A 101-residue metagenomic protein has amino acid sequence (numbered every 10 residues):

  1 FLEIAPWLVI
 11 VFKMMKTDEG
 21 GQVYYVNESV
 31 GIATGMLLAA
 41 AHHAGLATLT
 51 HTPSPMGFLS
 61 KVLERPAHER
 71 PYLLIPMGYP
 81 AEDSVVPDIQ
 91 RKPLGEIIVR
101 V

Functional and structural regions predicted by a protein language model:
F1-E3, R65-A67, I89-R91: Solvent-exposed alpha-helices and their adjacent loops that cap or buttress functional pockets in soluble metabolic
F1-V30: Glycine/small-residue-rich phosphate/adenosyl-binding loop
P6-V9, A47-T48, L73: Structural motif
K13, T52-P53, Y79: Short secondary-structure boundary segments
G21-Y25, L46-L59: GST superfamily/GST-like fold recognition
A39-H43: Short hydrophobic alpha-helices that are characteristic scaffold elements of the AMP-binding
R70-V101: C-terminal helix-cap and adjacent tail motif
